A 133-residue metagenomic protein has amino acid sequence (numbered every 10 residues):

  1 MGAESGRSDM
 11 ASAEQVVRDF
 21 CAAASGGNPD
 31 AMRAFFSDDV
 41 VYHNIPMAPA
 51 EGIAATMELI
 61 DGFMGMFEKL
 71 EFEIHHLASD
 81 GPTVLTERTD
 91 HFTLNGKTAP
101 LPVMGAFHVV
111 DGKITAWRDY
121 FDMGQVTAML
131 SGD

Functional and structural regions predicted by a protein language model:
M1-A34, D38, D133: Short, low-complexity N-terminal intrinsically disordered segments enriched in polar/charged residues
P29-R33, S37-P82: A solvent-exposed, acidic/Ser-Thr-rich amphipathic alpha-helical stretch
M32, D80-T83, F107-I114: Short, solvent-exposed coil/turn segments at beta-strand boundaries
I60, F72-L77, T89-D90, P102-F107: Hydrophobic/aromatic beta-strand elements that line small-molecule binding cavities or substrate pockets in beta-rich
L85, A99-L101: Anionic, Ser/Thr-rich low-complexity intrinsically disordered regions
T86-L94: Short beta-strand segments that buttress and anchor functional surface loops
G96-T98, V126-S131: A short, polar/proline- and glycine-enriched secondary-structure boundary/capping micro-motif
A106-A128: Short beta-strand edge/turn micro-motifs at domain boundaries
